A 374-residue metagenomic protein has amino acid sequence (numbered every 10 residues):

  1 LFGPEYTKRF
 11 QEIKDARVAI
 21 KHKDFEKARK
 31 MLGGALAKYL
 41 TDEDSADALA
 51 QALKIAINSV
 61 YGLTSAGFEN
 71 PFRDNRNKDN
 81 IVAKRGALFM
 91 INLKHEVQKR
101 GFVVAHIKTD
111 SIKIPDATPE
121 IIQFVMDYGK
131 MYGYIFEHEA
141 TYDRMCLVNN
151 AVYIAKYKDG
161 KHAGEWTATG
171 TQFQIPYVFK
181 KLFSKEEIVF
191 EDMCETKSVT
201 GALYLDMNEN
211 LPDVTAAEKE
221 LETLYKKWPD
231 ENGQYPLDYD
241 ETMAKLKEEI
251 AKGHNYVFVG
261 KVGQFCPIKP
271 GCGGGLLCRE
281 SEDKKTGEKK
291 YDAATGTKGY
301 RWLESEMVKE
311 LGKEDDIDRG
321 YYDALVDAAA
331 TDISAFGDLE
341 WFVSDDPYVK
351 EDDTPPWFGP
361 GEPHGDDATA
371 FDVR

Functional and structural regions predicted by a protein language model:
L1-N92, Q98-R100: Helical catalytic core of nucleic-acid polymerases
G34-D44, G67-I81, A105-S111, W166 (+4 more regions): Glycine- and acidic
L53, L93, I121-V125: Generic structural signal for hydrophobic residues
I57, G101-P115: Catalytic palm active-site di-aspartate
T64-F68, S111-P115, E120-I121, R144-L147: Flexible loop/turn segments at secondary-structure boundaries
A87, P119-R374: C-terminal, non-catalytic extensions of nucleic-acid polymerases
